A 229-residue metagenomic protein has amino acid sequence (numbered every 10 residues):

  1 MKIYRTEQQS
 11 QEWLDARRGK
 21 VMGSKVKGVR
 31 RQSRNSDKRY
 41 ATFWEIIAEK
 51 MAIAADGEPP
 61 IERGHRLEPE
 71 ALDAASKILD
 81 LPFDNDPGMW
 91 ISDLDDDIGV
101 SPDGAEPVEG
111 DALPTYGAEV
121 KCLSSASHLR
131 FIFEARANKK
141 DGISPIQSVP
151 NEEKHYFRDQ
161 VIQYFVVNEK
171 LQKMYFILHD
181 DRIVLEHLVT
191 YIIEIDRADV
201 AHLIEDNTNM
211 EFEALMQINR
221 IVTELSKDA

Functional and structural regions predicted by a protein language model:
M1-R66, A74, E134-N151, D228-A229: Charged, glycine-rich intrinsically disordered N-terminal tails and low-complexity linkers that flank
I53-P87, D93-L94, F157: Nucleic-acid endo/exonuclease domains
L79-P102, E106-L225: Nucleic-acid nuclease catalytic cores
